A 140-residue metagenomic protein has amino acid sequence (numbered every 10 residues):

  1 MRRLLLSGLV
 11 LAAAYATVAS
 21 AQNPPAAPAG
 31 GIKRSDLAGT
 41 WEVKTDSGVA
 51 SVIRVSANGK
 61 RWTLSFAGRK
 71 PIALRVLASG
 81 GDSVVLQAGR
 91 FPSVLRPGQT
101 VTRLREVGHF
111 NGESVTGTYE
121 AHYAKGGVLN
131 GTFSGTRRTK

Functional and structural regions predicted by a protein language model:
M1-G8: Bacterial N-terminal signal peptides that target proteins for export
L9-Y15: Core hydrophobic alpha-helical transmembrane segments of single-pass membrane proteins
A16-A21: Boundary at the C-terminal end of the N-terminal hydrophobic targeting segment
N23-F110, T118-K140: Central antiparallel beta-sheet cores of small beta-barrel/beta-sandwich binding domains
